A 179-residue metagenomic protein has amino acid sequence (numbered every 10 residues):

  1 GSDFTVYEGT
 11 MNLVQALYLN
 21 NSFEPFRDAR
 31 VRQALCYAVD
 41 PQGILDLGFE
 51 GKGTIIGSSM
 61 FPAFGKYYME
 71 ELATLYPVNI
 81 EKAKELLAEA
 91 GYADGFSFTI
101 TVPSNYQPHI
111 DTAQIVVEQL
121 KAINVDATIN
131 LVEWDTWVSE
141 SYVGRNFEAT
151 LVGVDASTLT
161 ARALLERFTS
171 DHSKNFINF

Functional and structural regions predicted by a protein language model:
S2-D3, V116-Q119, V125-D126, V143-V152: Alpha-to-beta junction loops
Y7-L19, D171-I177: Periplasmic-binding protein-like
G9-L13, L131-V132, A149-A163: Ligand-binding clamshell of periplasmic/extracellular solute-binding protein-like
N12-G57, K84-L86, S97-H109: Alpha-helical secondary-structure segments
A29-R30, L45, Y76, A122-V138 (+2 more regions): Extracytoplasmic/peripheral linker and loop segments enriched in polar/acidic and small residues with frequent Thr/Pro
R30-A34, V39, G43, V78 (+5 more regions): Extracytoplasmic/secreted proteins, especially bacterial periplasmic and envelope-associated proteins
T54-E89, S104-I110: Structural transition elements
G95-N105, A127-N130, E148: Short, well-ordered beta-strand elements
